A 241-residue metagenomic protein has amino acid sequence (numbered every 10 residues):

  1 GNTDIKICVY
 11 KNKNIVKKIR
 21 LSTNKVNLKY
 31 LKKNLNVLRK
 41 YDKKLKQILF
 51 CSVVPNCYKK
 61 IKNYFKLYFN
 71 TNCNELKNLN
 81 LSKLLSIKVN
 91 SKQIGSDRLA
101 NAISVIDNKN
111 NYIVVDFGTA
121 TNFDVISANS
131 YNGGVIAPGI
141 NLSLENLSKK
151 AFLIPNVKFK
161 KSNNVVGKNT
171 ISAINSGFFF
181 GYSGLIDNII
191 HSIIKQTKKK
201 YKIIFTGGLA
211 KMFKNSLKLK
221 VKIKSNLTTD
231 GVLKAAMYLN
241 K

Functional and structural regions predicted by a protein language model:
G1-V16, V105, K109-Y131, L147: Gly/Thr-rich phosphate-binding beta-strand-loop-beta motif of the actin/hexokinase/Hsp70
N2-L81: N-terminal glycine/serine-rich phosphate-binding loop of ATP-dependent small-molecule kinases, especially carbohydrate
D4, C51-K60, S176-F179, K199-S216: Glycine-rich phosphate-binding loops at beta-strand->alpha-helix junctions
K18-I19, T23-N24, S162-K199, K214 (+1 more regions): Adenine-nucleotide phosphate-binding core of ATP-dependent small-molecule kinases
C51, L76, V114-A120, I204-T206: Short beta-strand segments
N70-S82, K218-L233: Conserved phosphate-binding/catalytic loops in two-lobed NTP-binding clefts
S82-Y112, G231-K241: Conserved phosphate-binding catalytic cores of ATP/NTP-utilizing and phosphoryl-transfer enzymes
I103-K109, N132-S176, A235, L239: Glycine-rich phosphate-binding loop plus the immediately following alpha-helix
